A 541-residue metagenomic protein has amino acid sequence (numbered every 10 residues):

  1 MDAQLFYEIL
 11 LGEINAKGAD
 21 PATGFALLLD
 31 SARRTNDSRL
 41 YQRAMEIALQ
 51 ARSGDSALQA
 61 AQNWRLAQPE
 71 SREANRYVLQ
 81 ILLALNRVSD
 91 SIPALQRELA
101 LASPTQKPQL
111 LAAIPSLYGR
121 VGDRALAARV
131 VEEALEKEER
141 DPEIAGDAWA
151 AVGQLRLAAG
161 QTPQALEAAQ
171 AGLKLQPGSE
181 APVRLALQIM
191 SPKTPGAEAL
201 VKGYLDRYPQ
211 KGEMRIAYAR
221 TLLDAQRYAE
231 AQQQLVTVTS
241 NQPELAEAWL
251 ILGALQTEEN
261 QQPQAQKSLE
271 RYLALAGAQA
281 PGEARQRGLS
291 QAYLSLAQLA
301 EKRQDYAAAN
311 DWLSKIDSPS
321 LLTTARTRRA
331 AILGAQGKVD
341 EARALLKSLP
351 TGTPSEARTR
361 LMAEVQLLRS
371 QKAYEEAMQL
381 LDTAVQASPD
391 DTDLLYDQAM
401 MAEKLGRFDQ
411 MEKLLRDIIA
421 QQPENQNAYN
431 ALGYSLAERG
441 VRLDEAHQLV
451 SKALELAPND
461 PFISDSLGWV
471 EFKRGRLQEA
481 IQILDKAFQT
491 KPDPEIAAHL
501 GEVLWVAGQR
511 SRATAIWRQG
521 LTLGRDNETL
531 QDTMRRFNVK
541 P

Functional and structural regions predicted by a protein language model:
D2-K17, A26-P541: Alpha-solenoid helical repeat scaffolds
